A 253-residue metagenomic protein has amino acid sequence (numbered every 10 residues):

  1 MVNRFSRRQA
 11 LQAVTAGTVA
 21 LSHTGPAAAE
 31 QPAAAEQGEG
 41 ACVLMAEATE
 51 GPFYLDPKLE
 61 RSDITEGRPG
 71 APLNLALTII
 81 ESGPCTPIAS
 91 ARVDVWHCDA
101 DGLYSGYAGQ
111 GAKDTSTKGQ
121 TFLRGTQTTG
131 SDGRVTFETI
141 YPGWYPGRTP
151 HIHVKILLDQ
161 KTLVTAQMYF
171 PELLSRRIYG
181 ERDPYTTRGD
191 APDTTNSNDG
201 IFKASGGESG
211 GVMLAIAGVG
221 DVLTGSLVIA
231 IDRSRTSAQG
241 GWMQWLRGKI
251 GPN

Functional and structural regions predicted by a protein language model:
M1-T18: N-terminal secretory signal peptides and thylakoid transit peptides that target proteins across membranes
A13-A16, A27, K155: Alpha-helical and His/Cys-centered functional microenvironments
A27-A29, A35: Boundary at the C-terminal end of the N-terminal hydrophobic targeting segment
A35-G207, A230-P252: Beta-strand-dominated extracellular/periplasmic modules and repeats in secreted or surface-exposed proteins
D63-E66, M213-A217, V222-R233: Extracellular beta-sheet/turn segments enriched in Thr/Pro/Gly and aliphatic residues
V154, V212-M213: Glycine-rich, charged/polar anion/phosphate-binding loops that engage phosphate groups from diverse ligands
